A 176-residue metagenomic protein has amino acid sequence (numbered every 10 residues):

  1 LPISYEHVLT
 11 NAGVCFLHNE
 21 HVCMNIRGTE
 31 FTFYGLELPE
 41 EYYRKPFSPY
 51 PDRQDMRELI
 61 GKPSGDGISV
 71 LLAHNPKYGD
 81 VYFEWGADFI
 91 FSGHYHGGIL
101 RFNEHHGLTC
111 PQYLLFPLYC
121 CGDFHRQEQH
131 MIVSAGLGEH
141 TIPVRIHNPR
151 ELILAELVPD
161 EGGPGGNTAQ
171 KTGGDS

Functional and structural regions predicted by a protein language model:
S4-H18, F91-H96: Structural recognition of alpha->loop->beta junctions
V14-C15, H21-G35, G65, H125-M131: Beta-strand-turn-beta hairpins that frame and shape the catalytic cleft of phosphate-ester-processing enzymes
I26-G28, R44-K45, I99-H106: Short, charged, surface-exposed secondary-structure boundary motifs
E30-E40, V70-H74, H130-A135: Active-site-proximal beta-strand elements of phosphoester/diester hydrolases
L59-L71: Short beta-strand/loop segments at the ligand-binding rim of alpha/beta enzyme cores
N75-I153, E161: Conserved beta-sheet core of the metallophosphoesterase superfamily
P159-S176: C-terminal regulatory/interaction regions
